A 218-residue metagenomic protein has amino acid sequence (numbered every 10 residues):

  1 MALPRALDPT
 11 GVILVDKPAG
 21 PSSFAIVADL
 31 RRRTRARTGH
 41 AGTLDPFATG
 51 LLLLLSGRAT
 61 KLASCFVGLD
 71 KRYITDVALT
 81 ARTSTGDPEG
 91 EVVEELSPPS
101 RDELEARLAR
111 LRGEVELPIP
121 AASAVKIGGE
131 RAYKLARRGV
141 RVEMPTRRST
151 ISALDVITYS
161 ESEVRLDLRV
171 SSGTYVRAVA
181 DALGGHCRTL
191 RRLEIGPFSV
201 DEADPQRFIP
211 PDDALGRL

Functional and structural regions predicted by a protein language model:
M1-L218: Catalytic/RNA-binding core of pseudouridine synthases
